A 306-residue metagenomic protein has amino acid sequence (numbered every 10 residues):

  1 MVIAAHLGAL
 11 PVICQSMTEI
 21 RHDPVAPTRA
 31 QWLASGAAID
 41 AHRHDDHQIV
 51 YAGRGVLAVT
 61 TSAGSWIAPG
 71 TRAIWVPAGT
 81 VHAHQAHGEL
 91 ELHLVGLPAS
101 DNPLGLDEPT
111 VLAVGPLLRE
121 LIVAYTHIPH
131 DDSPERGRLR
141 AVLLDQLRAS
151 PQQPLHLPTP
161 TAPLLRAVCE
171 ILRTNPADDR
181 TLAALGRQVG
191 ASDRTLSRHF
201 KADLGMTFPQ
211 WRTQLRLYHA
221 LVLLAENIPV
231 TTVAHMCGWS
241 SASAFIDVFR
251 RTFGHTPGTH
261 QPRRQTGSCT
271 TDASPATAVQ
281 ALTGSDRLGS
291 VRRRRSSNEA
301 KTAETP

Functional and structural regions predicted by a protein language model:
M1-V56, A273-P275: Generic protein-terminus/edge-of-domain signal
A63-A78: Short acidic-glycine-tyrosine-enriched beta hairpin
T71, L196, F200, A244-F245 (+1 more regions): Short hydrophobic/aromatic patch on the recognition helix
T80-L104, E108-P109: Ligand-binding loop in jelly-roll beta-barrel domains
N102-R173: Amphipathic alpha-helical segments enriched in hydrophobic/aromatic residues interleaved with Lys/Arg
E135-G137, R148, Q152-L182, R187-V189 (+2 more regions): A short, Lys/Arg-enriched amphipathic alpha-helix from helix-turn-helix/homeodomain DNA-binding modules
D179, A183, A202-I246, P262-R293 (+1 more regions): Terminal helix-turn-helix DNA-binding modules in bacterial transcription factors
R187, R198, A202, H235 (+1 more regions): Alpha-helical residues within the helix-turn-helix
